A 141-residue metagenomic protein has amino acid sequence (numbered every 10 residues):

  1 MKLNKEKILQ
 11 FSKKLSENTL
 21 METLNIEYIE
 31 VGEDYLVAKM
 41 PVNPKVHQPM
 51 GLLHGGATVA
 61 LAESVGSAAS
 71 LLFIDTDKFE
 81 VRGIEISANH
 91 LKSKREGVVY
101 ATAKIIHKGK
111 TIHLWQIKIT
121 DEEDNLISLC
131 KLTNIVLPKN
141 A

Functional and structural regions predicted by a protein language model:
M1-A141: Terminal targeting signals and extreme-terminal segments of soluble enzymes
